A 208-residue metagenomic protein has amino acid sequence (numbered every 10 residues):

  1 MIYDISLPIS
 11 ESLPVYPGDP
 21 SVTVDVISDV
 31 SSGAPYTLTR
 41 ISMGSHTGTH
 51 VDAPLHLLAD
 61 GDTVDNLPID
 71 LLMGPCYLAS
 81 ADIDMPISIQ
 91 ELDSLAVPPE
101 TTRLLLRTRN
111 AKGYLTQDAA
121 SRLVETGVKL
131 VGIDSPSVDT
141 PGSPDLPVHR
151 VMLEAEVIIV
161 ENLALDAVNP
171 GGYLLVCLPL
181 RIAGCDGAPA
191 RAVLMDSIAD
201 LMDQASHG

Functional and structural regions predicted by a protein language model:
M1-G208: Active-/binding-site microenvironments in catalytic and ligand-binding cores
